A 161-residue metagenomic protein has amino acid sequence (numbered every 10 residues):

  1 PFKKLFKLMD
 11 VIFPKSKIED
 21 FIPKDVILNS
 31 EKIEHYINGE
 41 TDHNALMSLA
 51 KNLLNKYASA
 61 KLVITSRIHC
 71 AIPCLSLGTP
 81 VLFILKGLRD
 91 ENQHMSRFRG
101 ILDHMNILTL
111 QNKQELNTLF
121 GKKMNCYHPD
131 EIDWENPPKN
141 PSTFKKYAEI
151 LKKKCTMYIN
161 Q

Functional and structural regions predicted by a protein language model:
P1-Q161: Active-site anion-handling motifs in enzyme catalytic cores
